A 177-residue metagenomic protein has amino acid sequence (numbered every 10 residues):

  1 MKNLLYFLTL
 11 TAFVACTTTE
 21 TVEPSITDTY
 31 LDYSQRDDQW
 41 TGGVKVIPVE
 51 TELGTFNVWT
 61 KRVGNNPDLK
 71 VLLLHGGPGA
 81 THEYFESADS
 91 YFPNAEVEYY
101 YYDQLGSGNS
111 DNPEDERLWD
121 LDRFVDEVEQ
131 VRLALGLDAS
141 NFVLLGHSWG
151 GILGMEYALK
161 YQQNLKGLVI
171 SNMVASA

Functional and structural regions predicted by a protein language model:
V14-A15: C-terminal motif of bacterial Sec signal peptides marking the signal peptidase cleavage site
L53-V63: A short loop-to-beta-strand scaffold at the N-terminal edge of the catalytic core in hydrolase folds
D68-G77: Short beta-strand element of the alpha/beta-hydrolase
P78-G79, Q104-G108, G150, V174-A175: Alpha/beta-hydrolase active-site loop signature
P78-S90: The serine-hydrolase catalytic nucleophile loop
F92-D111: Conserved alpha/beta-hydrolase
D122-N141: Conserved acidic catalytic loop of the alpha/beta-hydrolase fold
S140-A177: Conserved hydrolase catalytic core segment
